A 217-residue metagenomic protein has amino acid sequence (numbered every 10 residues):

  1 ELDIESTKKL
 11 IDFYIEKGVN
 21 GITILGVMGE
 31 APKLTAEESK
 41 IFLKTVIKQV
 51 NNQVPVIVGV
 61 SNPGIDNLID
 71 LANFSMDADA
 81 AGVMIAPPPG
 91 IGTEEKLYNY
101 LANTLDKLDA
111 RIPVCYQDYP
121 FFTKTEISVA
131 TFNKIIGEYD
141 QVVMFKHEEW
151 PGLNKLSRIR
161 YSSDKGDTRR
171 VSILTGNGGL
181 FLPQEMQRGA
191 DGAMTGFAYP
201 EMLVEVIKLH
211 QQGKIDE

Functional and structural regions predicted by a protein language model:
E1-E126: Active-site beta->alpha loop and helix N-cap motifs at the rims of alpha/beta catalytic domains
L105, D109, Y119-E217: Catalytic alpha/beta core domains of metabolic enzymes, predominantly
